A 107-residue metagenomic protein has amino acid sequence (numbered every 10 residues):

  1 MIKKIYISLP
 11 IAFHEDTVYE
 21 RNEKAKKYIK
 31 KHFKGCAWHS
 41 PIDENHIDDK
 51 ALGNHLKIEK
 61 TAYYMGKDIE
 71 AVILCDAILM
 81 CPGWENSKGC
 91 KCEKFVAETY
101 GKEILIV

Functional and structural regions predicted by a protein language model:
M1-V107: Conserved catalytic or regulatory cores that recognize and/or transform ribose-phosphate-containing ligands
